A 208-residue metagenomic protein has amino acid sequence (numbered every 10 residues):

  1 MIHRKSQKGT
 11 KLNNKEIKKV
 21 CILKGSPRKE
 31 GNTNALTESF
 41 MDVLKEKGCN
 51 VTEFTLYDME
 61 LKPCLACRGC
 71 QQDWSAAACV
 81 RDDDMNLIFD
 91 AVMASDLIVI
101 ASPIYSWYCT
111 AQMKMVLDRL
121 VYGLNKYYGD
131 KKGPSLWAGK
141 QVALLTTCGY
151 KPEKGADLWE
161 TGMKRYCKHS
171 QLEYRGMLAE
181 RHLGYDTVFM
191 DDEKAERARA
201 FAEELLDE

Functional and structural regions predicted by a protein language model:
I2-S102, S106-N125, G129, Y185-E208: N-terminal beta1-alpha1-beta2 submodule of the flavodoxin-like/Rossmannoid cofactor-binding fold
V51, Y174-R175: Hydrophobic anchor at the start of a short beta-strand that flanks the dinucleotide cofactor-binding loop
Y128-E173: Short, glycine-/small-residue-rich phosphate/pyrophosphate-handling segment
G176-R181: Beta-strand-loop-alpha "switch" segments that mediate conformational coupling across diverse proteins
